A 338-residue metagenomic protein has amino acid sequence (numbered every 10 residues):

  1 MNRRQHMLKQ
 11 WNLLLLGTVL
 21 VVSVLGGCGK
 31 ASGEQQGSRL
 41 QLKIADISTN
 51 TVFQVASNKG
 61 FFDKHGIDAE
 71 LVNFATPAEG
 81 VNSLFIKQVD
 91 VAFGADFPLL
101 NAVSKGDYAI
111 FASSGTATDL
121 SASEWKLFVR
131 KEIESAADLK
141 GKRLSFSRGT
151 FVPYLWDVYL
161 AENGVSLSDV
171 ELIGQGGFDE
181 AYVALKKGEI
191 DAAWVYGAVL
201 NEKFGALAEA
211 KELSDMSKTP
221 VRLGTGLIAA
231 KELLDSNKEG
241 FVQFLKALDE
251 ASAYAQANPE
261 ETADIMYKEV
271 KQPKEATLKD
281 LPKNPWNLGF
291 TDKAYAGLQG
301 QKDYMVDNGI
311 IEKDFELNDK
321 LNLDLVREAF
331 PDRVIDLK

Functional and structural regions predicted by a protein language model:
M1-L40, D332-K338: Short, low-complexity disordered leader/linker segments with a strong preference for bacterial N-terminal type II
E34-S166, L172-I173, D191, G197 (+1 more regions): Short, glycine-/small- and polar/acidic-enriched structural segments that line small-molecule recognition paths
T51, S121-L127, A210, L223-L227 (+2 more regions): Small-molecule pocket liners
E79-S83, P98-L99, E180-A184, L200 (+1 more regions): Short, hydrophobic alpha-helical packing/hinge segments within bilobed ligand-binding/sensory domains
F97, D179-K268: Pocket-lining segment of extracytoplasmic ligand-binding domains
S147-S168, K246-A276, N318-D319, A329: Ligand-binding clefts/hinges and TM-proximal coupling segments of bilobed small-molecule sensing domains
D235-E312: Secondary-structure end/capping motifs
D303-K338: Conserved C-terminal helix/tail region of periplasmic/extracytoplasmic solute-binding proteins
